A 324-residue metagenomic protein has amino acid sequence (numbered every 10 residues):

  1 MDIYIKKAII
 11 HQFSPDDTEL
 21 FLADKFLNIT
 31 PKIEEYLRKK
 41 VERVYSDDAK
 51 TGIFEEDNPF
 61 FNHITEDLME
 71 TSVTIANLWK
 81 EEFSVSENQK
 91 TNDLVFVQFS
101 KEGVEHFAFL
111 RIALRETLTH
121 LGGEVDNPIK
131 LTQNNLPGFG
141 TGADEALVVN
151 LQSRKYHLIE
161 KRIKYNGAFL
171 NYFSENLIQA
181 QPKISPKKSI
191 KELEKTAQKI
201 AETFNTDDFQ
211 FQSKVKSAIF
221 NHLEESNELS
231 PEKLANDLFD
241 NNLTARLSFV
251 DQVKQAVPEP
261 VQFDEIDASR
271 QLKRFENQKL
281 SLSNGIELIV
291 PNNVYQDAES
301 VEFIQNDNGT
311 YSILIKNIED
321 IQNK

Functional and structural regions predicted by a protein language model:
M1-R274: Long, hydrophobic alpha/beta structural blocks
L238-K324: C-terminal structured domains
